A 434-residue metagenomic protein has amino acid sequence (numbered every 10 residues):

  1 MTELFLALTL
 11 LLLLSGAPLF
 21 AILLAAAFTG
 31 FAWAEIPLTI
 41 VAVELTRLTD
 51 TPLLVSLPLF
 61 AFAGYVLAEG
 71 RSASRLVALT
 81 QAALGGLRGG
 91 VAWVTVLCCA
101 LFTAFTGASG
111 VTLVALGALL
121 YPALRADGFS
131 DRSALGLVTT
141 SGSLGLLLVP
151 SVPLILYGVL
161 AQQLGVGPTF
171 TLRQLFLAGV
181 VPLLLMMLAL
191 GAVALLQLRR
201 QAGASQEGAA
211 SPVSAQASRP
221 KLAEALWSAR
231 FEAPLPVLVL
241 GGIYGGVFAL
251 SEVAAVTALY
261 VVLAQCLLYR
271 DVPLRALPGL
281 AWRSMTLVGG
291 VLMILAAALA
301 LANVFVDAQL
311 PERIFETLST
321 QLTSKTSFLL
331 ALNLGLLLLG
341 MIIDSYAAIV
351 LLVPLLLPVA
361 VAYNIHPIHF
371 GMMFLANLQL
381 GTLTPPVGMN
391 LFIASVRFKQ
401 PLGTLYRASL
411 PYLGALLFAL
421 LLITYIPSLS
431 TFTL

Functional and structural regions predicted by a protein language model:
M1-L434: Alpha-helical transmembrane segments of multi-pass membrane transport proteins
